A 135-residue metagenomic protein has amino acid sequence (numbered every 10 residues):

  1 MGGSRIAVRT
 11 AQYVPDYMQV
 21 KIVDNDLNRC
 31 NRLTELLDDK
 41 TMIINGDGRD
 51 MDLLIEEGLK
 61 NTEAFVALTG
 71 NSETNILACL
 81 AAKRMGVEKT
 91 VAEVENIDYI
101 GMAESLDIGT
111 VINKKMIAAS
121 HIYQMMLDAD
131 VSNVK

Functional and structural regions predicted by a protein language model:
M1-K135: Cytosolic regulatory regions of ion transport systems
